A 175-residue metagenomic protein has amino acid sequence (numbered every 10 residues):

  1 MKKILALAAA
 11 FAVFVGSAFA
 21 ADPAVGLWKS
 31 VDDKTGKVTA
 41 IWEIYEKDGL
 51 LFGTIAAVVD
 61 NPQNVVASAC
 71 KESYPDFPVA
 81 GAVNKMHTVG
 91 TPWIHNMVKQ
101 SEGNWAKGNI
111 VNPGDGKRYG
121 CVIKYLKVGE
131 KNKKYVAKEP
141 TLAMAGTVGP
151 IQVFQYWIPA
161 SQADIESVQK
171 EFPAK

Functional and structural regions predicted by a protein language model:
M1-I4: Positively charged n-region of N-terminal signal peptides that target proteins for export
L7-A8, A18: Cleavable N-terminal signal peptides
F14-A21: Sec/Tat signal peptide C-region and signal peptidase I cleavage site
A21-K29, Q100-G108, E139-A143: Short, hydrophobic/aromatic-rich segments at coil-to-beta transitions
D22-G36, I55, W157-I158: Tryptophan-anchored aromatic micro-motifs
D32, K37-C121: Central antiparallel beta-sheet cores of small beta-barrel/beta-sandwich binding domains
A40-Y45, P92-V98, G120-K134, M144-G146 (+1 more regions): Hydrophobic/aromatic beta-strand elements that line small-molecule binding cavities or substrate pockets in beta-rich
E139, A145-K175: Edge beta-strand at a domain terminus
